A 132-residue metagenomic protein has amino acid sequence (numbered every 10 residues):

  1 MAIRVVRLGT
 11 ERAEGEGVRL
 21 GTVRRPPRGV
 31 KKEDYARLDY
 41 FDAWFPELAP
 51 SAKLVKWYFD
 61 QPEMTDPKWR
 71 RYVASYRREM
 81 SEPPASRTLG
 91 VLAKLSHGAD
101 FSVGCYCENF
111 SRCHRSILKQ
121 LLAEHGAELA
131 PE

Functional and structural regions predicted by a protein language model:
M1-E132: Residues lining hydrophobic/aromatic ligand-binding pockets adjacent to catalytic sites
